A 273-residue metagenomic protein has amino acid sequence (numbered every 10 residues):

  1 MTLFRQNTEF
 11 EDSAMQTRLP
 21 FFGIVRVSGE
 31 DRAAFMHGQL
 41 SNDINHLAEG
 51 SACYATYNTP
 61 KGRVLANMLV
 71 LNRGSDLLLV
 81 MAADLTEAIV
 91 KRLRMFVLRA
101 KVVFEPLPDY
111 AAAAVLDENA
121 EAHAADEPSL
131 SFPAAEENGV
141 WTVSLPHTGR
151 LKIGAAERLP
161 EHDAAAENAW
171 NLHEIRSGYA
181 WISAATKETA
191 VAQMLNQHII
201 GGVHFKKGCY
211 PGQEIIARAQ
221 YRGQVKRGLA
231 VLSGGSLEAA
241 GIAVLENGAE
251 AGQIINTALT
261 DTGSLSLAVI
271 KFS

Functional and structural regions predicted by a protein language model:
M1-A66, G74: Acidic, proline/glycine-enriched N-terminal capping motif
M15-R26, L69-S177: Acidic, low-complexity central loop/insert segments
R26-R32, L116-N119, S233-A239: Short, surface-exposed ligand-recognition loops at beta-strand->loop->(often short) alpha-helix junctions that present
H37-N45, E87, K91-R99, Y221 (+1 more regions): Short, intrinsically disordered, mixed-charge
T56-Y57, E118-A135, S236-A249: Short amphipathic alpha-helix segments
E167, H173-H198: Short, conserved active-site entrance elements at the starts or edges of catalytic domains
L195-V203, A217-S273: Glycine-rich, small/acidic residue-mixed loop/short-helix segments
Q213-E214: Structural motif
